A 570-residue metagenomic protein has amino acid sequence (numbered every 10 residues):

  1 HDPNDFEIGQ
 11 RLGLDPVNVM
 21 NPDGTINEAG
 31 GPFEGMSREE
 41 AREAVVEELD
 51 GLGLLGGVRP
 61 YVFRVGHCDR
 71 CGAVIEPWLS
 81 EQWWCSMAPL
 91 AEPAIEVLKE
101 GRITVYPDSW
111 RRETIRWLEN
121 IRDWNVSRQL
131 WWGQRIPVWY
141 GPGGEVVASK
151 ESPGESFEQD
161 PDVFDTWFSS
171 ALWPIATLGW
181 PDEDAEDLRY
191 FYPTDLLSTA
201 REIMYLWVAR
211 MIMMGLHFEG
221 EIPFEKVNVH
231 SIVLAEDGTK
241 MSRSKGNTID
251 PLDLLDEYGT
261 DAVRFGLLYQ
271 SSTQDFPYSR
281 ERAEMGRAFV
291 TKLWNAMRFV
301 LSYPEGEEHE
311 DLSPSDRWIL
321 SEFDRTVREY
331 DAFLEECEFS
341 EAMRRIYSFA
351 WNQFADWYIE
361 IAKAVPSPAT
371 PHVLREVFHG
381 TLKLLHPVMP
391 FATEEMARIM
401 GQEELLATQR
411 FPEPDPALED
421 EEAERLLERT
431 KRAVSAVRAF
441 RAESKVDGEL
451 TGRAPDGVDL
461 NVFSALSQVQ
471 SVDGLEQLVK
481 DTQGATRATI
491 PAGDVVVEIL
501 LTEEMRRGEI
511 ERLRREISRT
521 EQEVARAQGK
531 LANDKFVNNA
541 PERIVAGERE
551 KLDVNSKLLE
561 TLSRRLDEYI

Functional and structural regions predicted by a protein language model:
H1-P142, T239, K245-F289, W294 (+4 more regions): Residue patterns forming the tRNA-binding/recognition surfaces of aminoacyl-tRNA synthetases and related DALR
P3, S198-L206, R345, H372: Short, conserved micro-motifs enriched in small and acidic residues
P3-L14, V46-L49, I203-G220, V434-R441: Metal-dependent nuclease catalytic cores in nucleic-acid-processing enzymes, especially RNase H-like/related
G66-C71, R201, S231-A235: Short, conserved secondary-structure transition motifs
A73, L79-E96, G154-D182: Conserved oxyanion/phosphate-binding beta-strand-loop segments in alpha/beta enzyme cores
R116-F168, L172, H217-T260, P277-I570: Feature 926 captures the class I aminoacyl-tRNA synthetase adenylation module centered on the KMSKS loop
V163, F191-E202: A short glycine/serine-rich beta->alpha loop
